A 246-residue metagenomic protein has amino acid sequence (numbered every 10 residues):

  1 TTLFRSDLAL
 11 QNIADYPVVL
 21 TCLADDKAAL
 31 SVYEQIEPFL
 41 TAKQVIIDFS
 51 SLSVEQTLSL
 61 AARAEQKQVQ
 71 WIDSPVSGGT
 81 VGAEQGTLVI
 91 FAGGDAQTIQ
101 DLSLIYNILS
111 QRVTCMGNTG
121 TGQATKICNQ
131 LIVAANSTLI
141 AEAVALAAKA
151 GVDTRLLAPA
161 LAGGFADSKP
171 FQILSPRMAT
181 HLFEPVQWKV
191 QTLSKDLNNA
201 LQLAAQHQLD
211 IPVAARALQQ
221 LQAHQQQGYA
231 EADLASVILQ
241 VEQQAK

Functional and structural regions predicted by a protein language model:
T1-L3: Short, small-residue-biased leader/transition segments that mark boundaries at the very start of proteins
R5-D7, Q70-I72, V113, T154 (+1 more regions): Hydrophobic beta-strand scaffold residues
L8-W71: Rossmann-fold NAD(P) dinucleotide-binding segment
V18, A24, A28, V45 (+8 more regions): Amphipathic alpha-helical hairpins
V32, S51-Q130, A134: Rossmann-fold dinucleotide-binding core
T121-A245: Helical "substrate-binding/catalytic lid" subdomain of Rossmann-like NAD(P)-dependent dehydrogenases/reductases
